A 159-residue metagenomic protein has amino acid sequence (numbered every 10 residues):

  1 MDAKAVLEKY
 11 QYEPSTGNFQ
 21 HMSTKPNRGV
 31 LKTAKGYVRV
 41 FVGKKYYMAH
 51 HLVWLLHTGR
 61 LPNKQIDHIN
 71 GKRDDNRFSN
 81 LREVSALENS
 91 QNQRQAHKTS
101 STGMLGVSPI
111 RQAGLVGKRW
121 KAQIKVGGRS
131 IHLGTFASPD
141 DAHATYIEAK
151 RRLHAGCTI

Functional and structural regions predicted by a protein language model:
M1-I66, G71-L153, C157-I159: Conserved recognition-core residues within compact binding domains
